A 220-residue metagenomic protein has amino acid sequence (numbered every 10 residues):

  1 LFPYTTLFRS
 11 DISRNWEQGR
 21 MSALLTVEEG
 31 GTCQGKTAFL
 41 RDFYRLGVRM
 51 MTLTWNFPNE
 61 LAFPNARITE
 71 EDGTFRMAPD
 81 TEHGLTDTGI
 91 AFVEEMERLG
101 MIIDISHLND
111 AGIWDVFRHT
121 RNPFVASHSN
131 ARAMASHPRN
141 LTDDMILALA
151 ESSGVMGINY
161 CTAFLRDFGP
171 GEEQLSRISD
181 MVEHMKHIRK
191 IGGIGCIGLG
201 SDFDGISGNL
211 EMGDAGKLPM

Functional and structural regions predicted by a protein language model:
F2-L7: Short, small-residue-biased leader/transition segments that mark boundaries at the very start of proteins
F8, G47, I103, H128 (+3 more regions): Conserved, mostly hydrophobic/aromatic
R9, Q18-G31, K36-F57: Extended substrate/RNA-proximal surfaces in nucleic-acid metabolism proteins
D11-R14, T32-C33, F57-A62, L108-W114 (+3 more regions): Active-site environment of divalent metal-dependent phosphoester hydrolases
L24-E28, T52-T54, D104-S106, V125-S129 (+2 more regions): A cross-family glycoside hydrolase active-site/sugar-binding cleft signature
G35-R45, R67-V125, P138-S153, S179-G195: Histidine/acidic residue-rich metal-binding segments in metalloenzymes
N159-Y160, G192-G213: Short acidic/histidine-rich active-site segments
G213-M220: Mid-to-C-terminal alpha-helical segments outside catalytic/metal-binding sites
